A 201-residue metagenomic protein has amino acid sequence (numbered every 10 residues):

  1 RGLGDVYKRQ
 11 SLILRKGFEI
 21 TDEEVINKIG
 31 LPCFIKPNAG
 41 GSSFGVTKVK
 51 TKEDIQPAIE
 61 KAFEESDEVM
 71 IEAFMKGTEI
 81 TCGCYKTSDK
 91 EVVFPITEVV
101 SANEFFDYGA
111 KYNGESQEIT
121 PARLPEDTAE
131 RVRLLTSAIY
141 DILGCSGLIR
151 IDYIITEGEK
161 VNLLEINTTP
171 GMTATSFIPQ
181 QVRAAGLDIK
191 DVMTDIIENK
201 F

Functional and structural regions predicted by a protein language model:
R1-Y7: Short, small-residue-biased leader/transition segments that mark boundaries at the very start of proteins
R9-P37: Rossmann-like NAD(P)H-binding beta-loop-alpha module
E23-V25, E118, A122, E130 (+4 more regions): Peripheral (often C-terminal) accessory segments that flank ATP-dependent C-N-forming ligase machineries
I26-F44, D67-K76: ATP-grasp fold ATP-binding core
K50-L134, I155, K160-N162: Phosphate-binding site of ATP-dependent enzymes
A73, G83, Y140-M172, V182: Conserved metal-phosphate-binding beta-hairpin within the catalytic cores of diverse ATP-dependent phosphoryl-transfer
F105-F106, T173-Q180: A short, polar/charged loop-to-alpha-helix boundary motif
F177, R183-F201: Generic C-terminus detector
